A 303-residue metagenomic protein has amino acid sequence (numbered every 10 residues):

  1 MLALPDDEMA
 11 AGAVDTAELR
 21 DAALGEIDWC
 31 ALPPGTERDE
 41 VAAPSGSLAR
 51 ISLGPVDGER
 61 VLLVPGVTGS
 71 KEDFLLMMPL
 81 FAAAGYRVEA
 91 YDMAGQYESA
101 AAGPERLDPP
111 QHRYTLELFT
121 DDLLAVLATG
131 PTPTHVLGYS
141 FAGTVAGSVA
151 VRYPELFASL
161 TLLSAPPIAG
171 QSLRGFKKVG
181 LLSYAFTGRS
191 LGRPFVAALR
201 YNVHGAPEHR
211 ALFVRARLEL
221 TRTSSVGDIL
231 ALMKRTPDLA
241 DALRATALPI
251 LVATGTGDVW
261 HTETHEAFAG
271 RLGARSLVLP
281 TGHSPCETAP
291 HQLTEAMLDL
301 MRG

Functional and structural regions predicted by a protein language model:
M1-E40, I51: An N-terminal hydrophobic leader/cap segment in hydrolases
A49-A102: Conserved HGGG/HGGXW glycine-rich cap/lid loop of the alpha/beta-hydrolase fold
A83, A90-L137: Active-site loop/oxyanion-hole signature of alpha/beta-hydrolase fold enzymes
G138, A142, A146: Gly/Ala-rich beta-loop-alpha elbow adjacent to hydrolase catalytic centers
V151, F157-T187: Flexible "cap/lid" loop of the alpha/beta hydrolase fold
Q171-L173, R189-A245: Conserved alpha/beta-hydrolase catalytic His-Asp/Glu region
P249-T281, E287: Conserved loop-alpha-helix segment in the C-terminal half of the alpha/beta-hydrolase fold that carries the catalytic
E287-D299: Post-His helix in hydrolase/transferase enzymes
